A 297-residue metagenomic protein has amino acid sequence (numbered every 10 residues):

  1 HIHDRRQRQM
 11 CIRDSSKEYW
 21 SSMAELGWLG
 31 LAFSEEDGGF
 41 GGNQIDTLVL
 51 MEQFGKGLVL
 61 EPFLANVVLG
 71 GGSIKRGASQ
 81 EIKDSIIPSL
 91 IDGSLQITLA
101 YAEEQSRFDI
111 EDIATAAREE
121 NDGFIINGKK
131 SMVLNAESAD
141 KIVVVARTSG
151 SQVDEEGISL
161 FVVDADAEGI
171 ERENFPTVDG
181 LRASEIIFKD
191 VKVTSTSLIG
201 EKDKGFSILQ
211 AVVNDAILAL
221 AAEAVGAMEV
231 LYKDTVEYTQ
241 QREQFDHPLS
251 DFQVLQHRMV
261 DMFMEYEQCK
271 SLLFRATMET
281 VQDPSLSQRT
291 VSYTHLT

Functional and structural regions predicted by a protein language model:
H1-R8, I12, H295-T297: Single conserved hydrophobic/aromatic residue that forms the stacking wall/gate of nucleotide- or nucleobase-binding
A24-G93, L134-K141, T280-D283: Internal helix-loop-helix
G27, S34, L50, S79 (+6 more regions): Buried hydrophobic positions in well-ordered alpha/beta secondary-structure cores of metabolic enzymes
W28, K56, G169-Q268: Glycine-rich beta->alpha junctions and the first turn(s) of the following alpha-helix
G93-Y101: A short, Trp-centered hydrophobic/proline-enriched beta-strand micro-motif
T115-R118: A structural signal for short hydrophobic beta-strand segments in well-ordered beta-sheet cores
N127-E171: A short core secondary-structure module
S285-L296: Charged, glycine-rich active-site and insertion segments that engage polyanionic ligands
